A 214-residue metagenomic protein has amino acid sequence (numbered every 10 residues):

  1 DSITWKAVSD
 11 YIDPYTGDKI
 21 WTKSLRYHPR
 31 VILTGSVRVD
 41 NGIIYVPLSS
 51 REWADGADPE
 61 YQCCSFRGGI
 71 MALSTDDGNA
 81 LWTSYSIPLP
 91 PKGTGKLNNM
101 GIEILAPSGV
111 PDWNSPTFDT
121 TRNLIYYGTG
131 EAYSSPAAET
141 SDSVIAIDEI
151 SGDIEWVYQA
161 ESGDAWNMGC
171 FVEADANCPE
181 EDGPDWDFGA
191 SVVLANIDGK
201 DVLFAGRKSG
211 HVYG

Functional and structural regions predicted by a protein language model:
D1-G214: Noncatalytic, solvent-exposed loop/strand surfaces of beta-propeller-type extracellular/periplasmic domains
